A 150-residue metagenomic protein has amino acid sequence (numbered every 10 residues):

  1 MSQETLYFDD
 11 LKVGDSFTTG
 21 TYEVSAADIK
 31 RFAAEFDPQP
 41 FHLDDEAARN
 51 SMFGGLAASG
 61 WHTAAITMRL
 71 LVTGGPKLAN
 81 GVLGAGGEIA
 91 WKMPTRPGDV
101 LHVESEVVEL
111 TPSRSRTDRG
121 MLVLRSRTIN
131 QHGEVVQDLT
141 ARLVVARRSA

Functional and structural regions predicted by a protein language model:
M1-A58, R147: Catalytic strand-loop segment that frames the active site of acyl-thioester-processing enzymes
Q3-V13, W91-A150: HotDog/MaoC-like acyl-thioester-processing domains
T5-Y7, V24, P38-P40, L71-L78 (+2 more regions): Short secondary-structure boundary micro-motifs
F36-D37, R49, V82-L83, G120-L122 (+1 more regions): Short, charged/polar low-complexity linear motifs in solvent-exposed/disordered segments
F41-L43, V82, G87-E88, M121 (+1 more regions): Short, intrinsically disordered/low-complexity patches at protein termini and at juxtamembrane boundaries
M52-A58, H62-E109: Hydrophobic beta-strand-centered segment that forms part of the acyl-chain substrate-binding groove
